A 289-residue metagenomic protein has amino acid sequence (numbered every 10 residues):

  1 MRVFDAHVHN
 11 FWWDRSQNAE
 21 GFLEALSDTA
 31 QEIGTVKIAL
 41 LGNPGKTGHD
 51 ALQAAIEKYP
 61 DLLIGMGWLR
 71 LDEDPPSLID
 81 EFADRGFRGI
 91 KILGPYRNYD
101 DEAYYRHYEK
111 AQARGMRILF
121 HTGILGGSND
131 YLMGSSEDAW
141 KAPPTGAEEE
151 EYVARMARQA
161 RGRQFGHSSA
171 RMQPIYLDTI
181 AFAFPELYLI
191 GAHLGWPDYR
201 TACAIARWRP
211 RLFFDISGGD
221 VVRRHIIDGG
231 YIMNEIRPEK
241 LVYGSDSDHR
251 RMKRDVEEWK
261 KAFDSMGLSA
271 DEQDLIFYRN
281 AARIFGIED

Functional and structural regions predicted by a protein language model:
M1-H9, Q17-K37, R237-V242, R251-D289: Mid-to-C-terminal alpha-helical segments outside catalytic/metal-binding sites
M1-R106, K110, R114, R200: Mid-domain alpha/beta scaffold segments of enzyme catalytic cores
H7-H9, L40-L41, M66-W68, K91-L93 (+5 more regions): A cross-family glycoside hydrolase active-site/sugar-binding cleft signature
F11-D14, G45-G48, D72-D74, N98 (+4 more regions): Active-site environment of divalent metal-dependent phosphoester hydrolases
R15-N18, A51-L52, L78-I79, Y104 (+5 more regions): Short aromatic-enriched loop/helix-cap "lid" or pocket-rim segments at secondary-structure transitions that line
T29-E32, E81, T179, A204-I205 (+3 more regions): Well-formed, non-transmembrane alpha-helical positions, independent of function
E32-V36, Y59, T179-L189, G267-E272: A structural motif corresponding to the C-terminal end of an alpha-helix and its immediate exit/capping segment
G89, Y104-V242: Catalytic pocket-lining loop regions of alpha/beta-barrel enzymes, especially the amidohydrolase/enolase/GH5 lineages
